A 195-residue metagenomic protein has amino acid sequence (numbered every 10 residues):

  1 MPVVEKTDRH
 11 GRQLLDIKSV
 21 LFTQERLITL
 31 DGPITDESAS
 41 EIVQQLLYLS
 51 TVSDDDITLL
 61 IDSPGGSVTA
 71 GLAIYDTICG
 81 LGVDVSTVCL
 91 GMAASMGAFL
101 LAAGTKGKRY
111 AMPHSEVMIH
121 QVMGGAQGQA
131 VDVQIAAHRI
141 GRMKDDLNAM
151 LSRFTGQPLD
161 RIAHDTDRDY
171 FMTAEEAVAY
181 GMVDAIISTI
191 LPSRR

Functional and structural regions predicted by a protein language model:
M1-R195: Terminal-region recognition feature
